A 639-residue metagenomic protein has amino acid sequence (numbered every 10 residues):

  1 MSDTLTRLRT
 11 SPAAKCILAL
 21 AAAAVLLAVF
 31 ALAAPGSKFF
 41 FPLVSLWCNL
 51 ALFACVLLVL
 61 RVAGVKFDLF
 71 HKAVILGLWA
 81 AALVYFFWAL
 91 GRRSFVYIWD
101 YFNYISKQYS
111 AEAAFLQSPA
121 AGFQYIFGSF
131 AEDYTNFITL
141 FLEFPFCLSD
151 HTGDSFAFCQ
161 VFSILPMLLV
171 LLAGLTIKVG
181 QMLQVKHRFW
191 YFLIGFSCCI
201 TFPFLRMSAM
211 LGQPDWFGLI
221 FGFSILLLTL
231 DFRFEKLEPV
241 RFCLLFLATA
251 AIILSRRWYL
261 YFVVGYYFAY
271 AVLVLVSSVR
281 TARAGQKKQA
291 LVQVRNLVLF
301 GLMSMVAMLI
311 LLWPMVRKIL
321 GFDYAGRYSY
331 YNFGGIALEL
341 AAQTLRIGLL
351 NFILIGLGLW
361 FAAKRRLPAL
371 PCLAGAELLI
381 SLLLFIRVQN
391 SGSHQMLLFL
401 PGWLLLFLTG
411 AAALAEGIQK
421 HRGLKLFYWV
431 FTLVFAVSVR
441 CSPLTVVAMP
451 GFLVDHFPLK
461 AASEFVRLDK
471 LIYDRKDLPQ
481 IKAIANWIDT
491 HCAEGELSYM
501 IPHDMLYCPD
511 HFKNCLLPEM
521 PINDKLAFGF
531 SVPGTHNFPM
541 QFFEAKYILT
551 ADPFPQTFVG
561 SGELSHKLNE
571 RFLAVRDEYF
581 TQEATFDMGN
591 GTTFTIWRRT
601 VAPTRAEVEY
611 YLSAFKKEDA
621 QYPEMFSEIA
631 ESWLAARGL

Functional and structural regions predicted by a protein language model:
M1-W88, V292-L302, F427: Start-transfer (signal-anchor) and selected internal transmembrane alpha helices of multi-pass inner/ER membrane
T4, R9, K72-L76, W190-L193 (+7 more regions): Signature aromatic-anchored transmembrane alpha helix within multi-pass, membrane-resident enzymes that catalyze glycan
L57-V62, F158-K186, S224, L228 (+1 more regions): Transmembrane-helix motifs of polytopic, lipid-linked glycan transferases
G91-F102, L116-L140, C159-F162, M207 (+1 more regions): Membrane-proximal lumenal/periplasmic loop motifs of glycosylation machinery
Y104-A111, V263, Y267-L273, V292-L370 (+1 more regions): Transmembrane-lumen/periplasm boundary regions of multi-pass, lipid-linked membrane glycan transferases
F204-F217, G392-S393: Short acidic/glycine- and proline-prone juxtamembrane loop motifs at membrane-interface regions of multi-pass membrane
L433-T490, M505-D510: Membrane-proximal, lumen/periplasm-facing interface regions of secretory-pathway glyco- and lipid-modifying enzymes
R467-M500, M505, N514-L639: C-terminal luminal/periplasmic domains and tails of membrane-associated envelope-modifying transferases
